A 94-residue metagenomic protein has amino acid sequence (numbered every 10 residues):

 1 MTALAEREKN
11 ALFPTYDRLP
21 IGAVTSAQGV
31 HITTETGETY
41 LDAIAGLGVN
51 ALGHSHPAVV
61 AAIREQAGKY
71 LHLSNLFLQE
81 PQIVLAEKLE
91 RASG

Functional and structural regions predicted by a protein language model:
M1-Q28, K88: Active-site-adjacent loop/helix segments that line or gate small-molecule/cofactor pockets in enzymes
A3-L4, T34-E35, V60-A61: Short, flexible segments with low predicted structural confidence
R7-N10, T34, L71: Generic detection of intrinsically disordered/low-complexity segments and helix-coil linkers/edges
A11-P14, E38, G68: Intrinsically disordered, low-complexity segments enriched in small/polar residues
L12-P14, H31-I32, P81-Q82: Short amphipathic alpha-helical surface micro-motifs
G22-D42: Active-site and channel-lining beta-strand-loop segments that bind or position nucleotide-derived/phosphorylated
Y40-G94: Glycine-rich loop-to-alpha-helix module at the N-terminal edge of alpha/beta enzyme cores
